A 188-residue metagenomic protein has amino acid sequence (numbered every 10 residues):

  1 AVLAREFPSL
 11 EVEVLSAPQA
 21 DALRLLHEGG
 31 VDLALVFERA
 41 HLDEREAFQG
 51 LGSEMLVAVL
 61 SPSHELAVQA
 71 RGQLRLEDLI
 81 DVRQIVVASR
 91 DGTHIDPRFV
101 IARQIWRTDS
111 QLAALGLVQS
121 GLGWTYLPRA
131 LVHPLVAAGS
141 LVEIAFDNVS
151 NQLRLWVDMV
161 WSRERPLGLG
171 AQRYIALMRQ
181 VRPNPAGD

Functional and structural regions predicted by a protein language model:
A1-L42: Central regulatory/effector-binding core of bacterial HTH transcription factors
L10, V14, A102-I105, S120 (+1 more regions): Conserved short-loop catalytic and cofactor-binding motifs
L10-V12, L56, V157: Conserved beta-strand core positions
A20-D21, L33, L112, L131 (+1 more regions): Short alpha-helical
H41, R45-L122, L127, L131-Q152 (+2 more regions): C-terminal regulatory
V59-E65, W156-L167: A bilobed periplasmic-binding-protein/Venus flytrap-type ligand-binding module shared by bacterial periplasmic
